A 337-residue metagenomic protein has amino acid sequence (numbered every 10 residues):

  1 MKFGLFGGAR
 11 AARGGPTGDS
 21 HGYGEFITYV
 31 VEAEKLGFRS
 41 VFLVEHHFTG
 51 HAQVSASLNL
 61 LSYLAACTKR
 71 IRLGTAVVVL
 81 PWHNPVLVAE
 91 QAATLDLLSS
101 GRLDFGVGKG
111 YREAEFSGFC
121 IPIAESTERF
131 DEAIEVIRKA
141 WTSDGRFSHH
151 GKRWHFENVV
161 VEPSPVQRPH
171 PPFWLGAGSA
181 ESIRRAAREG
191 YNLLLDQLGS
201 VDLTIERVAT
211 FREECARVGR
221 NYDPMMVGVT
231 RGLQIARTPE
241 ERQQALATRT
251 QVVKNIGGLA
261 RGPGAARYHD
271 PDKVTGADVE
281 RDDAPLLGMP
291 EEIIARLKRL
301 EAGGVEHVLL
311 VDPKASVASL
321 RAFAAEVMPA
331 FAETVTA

Functional and structural regions predicted by a protein language model:
M1, N84-E189, D202-A209, E213-R220 (+2 more regions): Internal, glycine-rich beta/alpha segment that forms the wall or movable "lid" of small-molecule/cofactor binding
M1-L73, P171: N-terminal beta1-alpha1-beta2 module of alpha/beta enzyme domains
F3-G7, V41-L43, L73-T75, L103-V107 (+4 more regions): Hydrophobic faces of well-ordered beta-strands that scaffold small-molecule active sites in alpha/beta enzyme cores
L5-G7, T127-V161, D202-E306, A332-A337: An alpha-helical appendage that flanks or caps ligand/catalytic pockets
A9-Y23, V78-V86, Q167-A177, L233-A236 (+1 more regions): Active-site mouth loops of central-metabolism enzymes
S20-E32, Q91, A177-R184, M289-R299: Short, acidic/polar
A33, G37, E45, L64 (+9 more regions): Conserved, mostly hydrophobic/aromatic
H51-T75, R129-A133, R321-A337: Alpha-helix-loop-beta-strand connector modules within alpha/beta enzyme cores
